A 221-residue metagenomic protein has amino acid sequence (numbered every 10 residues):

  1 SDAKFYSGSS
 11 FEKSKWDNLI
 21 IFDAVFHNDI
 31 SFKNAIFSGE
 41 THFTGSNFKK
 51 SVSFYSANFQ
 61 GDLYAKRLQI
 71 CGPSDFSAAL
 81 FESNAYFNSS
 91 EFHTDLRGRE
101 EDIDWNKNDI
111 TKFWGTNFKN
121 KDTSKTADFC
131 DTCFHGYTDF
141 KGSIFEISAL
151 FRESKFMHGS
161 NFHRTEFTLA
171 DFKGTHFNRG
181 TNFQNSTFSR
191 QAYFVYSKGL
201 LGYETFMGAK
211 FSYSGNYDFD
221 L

Functional and structural regions predicted by a protein language model:
S1-L221: N-terminal leader/targeting and pre-domain segments
